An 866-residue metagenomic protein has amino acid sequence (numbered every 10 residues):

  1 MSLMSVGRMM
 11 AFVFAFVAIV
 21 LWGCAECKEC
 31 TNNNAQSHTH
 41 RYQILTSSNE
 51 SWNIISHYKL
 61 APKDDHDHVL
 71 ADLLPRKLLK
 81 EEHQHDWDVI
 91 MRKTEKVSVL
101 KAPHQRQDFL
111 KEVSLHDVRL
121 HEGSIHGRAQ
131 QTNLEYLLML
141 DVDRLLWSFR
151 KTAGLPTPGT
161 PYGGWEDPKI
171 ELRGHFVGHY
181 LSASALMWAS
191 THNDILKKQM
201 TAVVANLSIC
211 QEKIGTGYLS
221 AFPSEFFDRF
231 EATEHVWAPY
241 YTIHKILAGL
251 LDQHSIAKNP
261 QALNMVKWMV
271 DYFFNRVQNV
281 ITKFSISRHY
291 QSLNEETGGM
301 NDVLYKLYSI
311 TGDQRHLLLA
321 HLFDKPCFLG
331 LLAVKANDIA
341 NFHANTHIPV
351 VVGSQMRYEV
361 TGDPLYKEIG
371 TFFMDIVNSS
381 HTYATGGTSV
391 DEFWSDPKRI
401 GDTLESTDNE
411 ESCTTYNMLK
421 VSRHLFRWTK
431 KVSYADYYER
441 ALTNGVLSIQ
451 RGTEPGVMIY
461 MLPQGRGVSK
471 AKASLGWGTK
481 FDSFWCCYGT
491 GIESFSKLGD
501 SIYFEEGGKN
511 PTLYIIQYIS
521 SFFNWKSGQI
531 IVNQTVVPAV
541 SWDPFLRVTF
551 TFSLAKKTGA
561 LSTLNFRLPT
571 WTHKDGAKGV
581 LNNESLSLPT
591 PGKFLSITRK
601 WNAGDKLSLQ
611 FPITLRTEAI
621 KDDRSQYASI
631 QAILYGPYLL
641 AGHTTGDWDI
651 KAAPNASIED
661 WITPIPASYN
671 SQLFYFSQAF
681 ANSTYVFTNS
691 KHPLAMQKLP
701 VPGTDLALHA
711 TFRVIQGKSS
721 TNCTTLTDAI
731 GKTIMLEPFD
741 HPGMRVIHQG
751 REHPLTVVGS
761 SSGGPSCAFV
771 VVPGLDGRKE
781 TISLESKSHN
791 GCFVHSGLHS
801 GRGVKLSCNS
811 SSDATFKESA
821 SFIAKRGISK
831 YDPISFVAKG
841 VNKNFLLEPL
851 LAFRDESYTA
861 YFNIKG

Functional and structural regions predicted by a protein language model:
G7-C27: Cleavable N-terminal signal peptides of Sec/SRP-targeted secreted and luminal proteins
E26-D194, K198, D228-I256, T297-Q314 (+4 more regions): Aromatic (Trp/Tyr) and acidic
C30-P75, G370, D436-L546, T590 (+9 more regions): C-terminal beta-rich recognition modules with glycine/proline-rich loops and embedded aromatic residues
A232-E234, K283-Y290, A333-N341, I400-N409 (+1 more regions): Active-site-adjacent structural elements in folded domains
N264-V360: Hydrophobic, small-residue-rich alpha-helical packing segments that form membrane-like cores
T563-L568, Y675-F676, M735-E737: Aromatic-lined ligand-binding clefts that engage carbohydrates, nucleic acids, or primary amines
N565-L595, K600, L609: Accessory beta-strand-rich segments of carbohydrate-active enzymes
F680-K698, P738-L755, S788-S800: A structural signal for the beta-strand cores of small, secreted beta-rich domains
